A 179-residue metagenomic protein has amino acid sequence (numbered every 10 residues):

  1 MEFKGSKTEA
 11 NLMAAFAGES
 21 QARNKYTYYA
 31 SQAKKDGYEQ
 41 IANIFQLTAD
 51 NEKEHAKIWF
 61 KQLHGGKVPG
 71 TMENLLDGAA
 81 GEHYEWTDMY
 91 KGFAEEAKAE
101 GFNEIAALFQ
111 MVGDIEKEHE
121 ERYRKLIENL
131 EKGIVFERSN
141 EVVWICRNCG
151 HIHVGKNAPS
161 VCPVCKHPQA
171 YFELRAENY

Functional and structural regions predicted by a protein language model:
M1-Y179: Non-heme di-metal
